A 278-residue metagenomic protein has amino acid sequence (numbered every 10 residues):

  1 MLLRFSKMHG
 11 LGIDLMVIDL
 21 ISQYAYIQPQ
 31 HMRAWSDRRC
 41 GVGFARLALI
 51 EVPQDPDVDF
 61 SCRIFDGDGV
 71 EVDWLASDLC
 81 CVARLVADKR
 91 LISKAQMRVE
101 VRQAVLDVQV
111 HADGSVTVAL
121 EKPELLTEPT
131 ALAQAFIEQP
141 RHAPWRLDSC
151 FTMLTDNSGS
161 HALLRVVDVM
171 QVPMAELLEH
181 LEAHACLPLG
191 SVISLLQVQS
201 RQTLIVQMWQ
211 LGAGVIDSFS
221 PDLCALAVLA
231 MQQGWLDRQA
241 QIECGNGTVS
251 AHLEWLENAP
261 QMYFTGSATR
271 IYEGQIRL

Functional and structural regions predicted by a protein language model:
M1-A112, A162-L278: A glycine-rich beta-to-alpha transition motif near the start of alpha/beta enzyme domains, typified by
M1-Y24, L132-D156: N-terminal, positively charged, Ser/Thr/Ala/Gly-biased leader segments that form transit/presequence-like amphipathic
Q103, K122-E124: Short, flexible active-site-adjacent loop segments at beta-strand->alpha-helix junctions, enriched in small/polar
V116-L120: Intrinsically disordered, low-complexity regions enriched in acidic/Ser/Thr/Pro/Gln residues
L126-L147, T155-D156, P260-L278: C-terminal domain-closing interface element
T152-M153, S160-L164: Selected transmembrane alpha-helices and immediately adjacent juxtamembrane segments of polytopic inner-membrane
